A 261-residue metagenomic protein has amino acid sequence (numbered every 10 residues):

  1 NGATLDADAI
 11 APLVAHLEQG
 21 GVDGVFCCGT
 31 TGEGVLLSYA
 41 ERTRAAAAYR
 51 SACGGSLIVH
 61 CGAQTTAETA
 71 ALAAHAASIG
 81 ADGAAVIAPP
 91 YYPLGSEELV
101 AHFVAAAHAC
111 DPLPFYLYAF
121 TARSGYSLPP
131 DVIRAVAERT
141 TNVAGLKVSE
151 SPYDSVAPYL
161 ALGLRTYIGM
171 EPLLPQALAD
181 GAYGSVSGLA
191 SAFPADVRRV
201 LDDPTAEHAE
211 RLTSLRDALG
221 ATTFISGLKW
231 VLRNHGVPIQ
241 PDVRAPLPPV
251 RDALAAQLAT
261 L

Functional and structural regions predicted by a protein language model:
N1-G125, A135: Active-site beta->alpha loop and helix N-cap motifs at the rims of alpha/beta catalytic domains
I10, R42, A46, T69 (+6 more regions): A general structural signal for well-ordered alpha-helical segments in protein cores
E33-G34, T66, Y92-P93, P152 (+3 more regions): Short secondary-structure capping/turn micro-motifs that flank functional sites
A107-L113, F120-T222: Catalytic alpha/beta core domains of metabolic enzymes, predominantly
L178, R211-L247: Conserved short secondary-structure transition element at the edge of the structured enzyme core that lines
A245-V250, L254-L261: C-terminal accessory extensions appended to soluble enzyme cores
